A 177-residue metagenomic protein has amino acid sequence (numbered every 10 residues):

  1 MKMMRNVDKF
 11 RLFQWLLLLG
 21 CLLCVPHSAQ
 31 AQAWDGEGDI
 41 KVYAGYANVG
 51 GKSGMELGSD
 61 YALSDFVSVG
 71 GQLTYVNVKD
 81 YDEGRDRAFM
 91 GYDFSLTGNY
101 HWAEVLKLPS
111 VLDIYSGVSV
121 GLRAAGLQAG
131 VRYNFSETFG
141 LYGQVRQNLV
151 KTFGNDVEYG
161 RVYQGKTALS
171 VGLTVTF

Functional and structural regions predicted by a protein language model:
M1-E37, F177: Cleavable N-terminal export/targeting peptides
H27-V69, L96-G98, A103, T176: Short glycine/proline- and aromatic-enriched beta-strand/turn motifs that initiate or cap beta-hairpins
W34, A47-V49, R85-G91, Y159-G165: Replace "Gram-negative outer membrane beta-barrel proteins" with "bacterial and organellar outer membrane beta-barrel
D35-D39, K107-D113, T152-G154: Flexible, solvent-exposed coil segments and beta strand-coil junctions, predominantly the extracellular/periplasmic
Y43-V49, T74-V76, H101, S119-R123 (+2 more regions): Outer-membrane beta-barrel pore domains and translocons
D60-F139: Gram-negative (and chloroplast) outer-membrane scaffold detector with strong preference for beta-barrel transmembrane
F94-Y100, Q164-F177: Outer-membrane beta-barrel "beta-signal"
L149-G160: Low-complexity, intrinsically disordered Gly/Pro/Thr-rich segments
